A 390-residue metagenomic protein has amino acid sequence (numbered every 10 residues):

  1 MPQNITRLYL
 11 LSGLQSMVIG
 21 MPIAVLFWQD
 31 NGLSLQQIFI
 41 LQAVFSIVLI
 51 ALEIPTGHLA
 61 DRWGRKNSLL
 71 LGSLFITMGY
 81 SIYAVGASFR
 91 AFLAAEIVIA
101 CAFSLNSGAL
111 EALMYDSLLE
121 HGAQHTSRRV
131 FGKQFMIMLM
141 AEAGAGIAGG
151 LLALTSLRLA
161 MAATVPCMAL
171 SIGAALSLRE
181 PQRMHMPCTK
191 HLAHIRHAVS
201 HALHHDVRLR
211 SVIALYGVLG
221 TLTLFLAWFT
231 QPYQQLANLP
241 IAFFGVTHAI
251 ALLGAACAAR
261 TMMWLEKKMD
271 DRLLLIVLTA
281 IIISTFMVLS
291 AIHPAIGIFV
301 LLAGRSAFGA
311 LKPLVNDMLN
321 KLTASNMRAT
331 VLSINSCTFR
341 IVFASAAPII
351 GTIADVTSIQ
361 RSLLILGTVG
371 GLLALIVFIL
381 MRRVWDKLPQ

Functional and structural regions predicted by a protein language model:
M1-A51, V207-A251: Helix-loop boundary and gating motifs at the non-cytosolic
M1-P2, R179-A214: Juxtamembrane intracellular "pre-TM" segments in multi-pass secondary transporters
I50-A87: Conserved MFS/SLC helix-loop-helix module at the cytosolic interface between two early adjacent transmembrane helices
A51-G64, A153, C257-D271, A354-D355: Helix-to-loop junctions at the C-terminal end of transmembrane segments in multipass secondary transporters
L74-S88, A280-H293: C-terminal ends and interior cores of transmembrane alpha-helices in multi-pass membrane transporters/permeases
I97-L139: Cytoplasmic helix-loop-helix junction between adjacent transmembrane helices in 12-TM secondary transporters
A160-K190, I379-Q390: Helix-loop junctions on the cytosolic side of multi-pass membrane transporters, especially the intracellular loop
R272-V315: C-terminal transmembrane helical hairpin of 12-TM major facilitator-type secondary transporters
